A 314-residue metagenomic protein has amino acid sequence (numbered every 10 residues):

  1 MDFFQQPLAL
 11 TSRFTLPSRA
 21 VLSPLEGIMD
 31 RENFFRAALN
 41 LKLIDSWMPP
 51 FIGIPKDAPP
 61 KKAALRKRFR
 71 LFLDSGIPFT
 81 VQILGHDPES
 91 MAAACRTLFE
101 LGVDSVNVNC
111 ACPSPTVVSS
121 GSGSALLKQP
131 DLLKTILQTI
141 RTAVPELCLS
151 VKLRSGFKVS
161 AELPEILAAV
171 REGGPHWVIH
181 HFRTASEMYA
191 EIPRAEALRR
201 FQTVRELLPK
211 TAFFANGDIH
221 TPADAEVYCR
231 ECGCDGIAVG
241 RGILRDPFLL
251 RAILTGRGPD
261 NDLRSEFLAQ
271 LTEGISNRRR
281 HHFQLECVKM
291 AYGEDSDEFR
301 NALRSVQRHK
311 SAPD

Functional and structural regions predicted by a protein language model:
M1-V21, E26, S160-I166, E172-W177 (+2 more regions): Alpha/beta catalytic cores of nucleotide-metabolism and tRNA/nucleoside-modifying enzymes
D2-T11, L25-T97: Glycine-rich, positively charged N-terminal anion/phosphate-binding segment
L16-R19, P55-P78, C112, S119-S120 (+2 more regions): N-terminal small/glycine-rich loop or linker at the start of catalytic domains across soluble metabolic enzymes
A20-S23, W47-P49, F79-I83, V106 (+4 more regions): Hydrophobic faces of well-ordered beta-strands that scaffold small-molecule active sites in alpha/beta enzyme cores
L25-G27, I52-I54, L84-H86, A111-P113 (+4 more regions): Active-site beta-loop-alpha junctions enriched in small/polar residues
F35, L39, A92-V106, C110-S120 (+1 more regions): Alpha/beta enzyme core
P50-I54, V106-P115, W177, F182-S186 (+1 more regions): Glycine-rich phosphate-binding active-site loops on the catalytic face of alpha/beta enzymes
G121-L127, E187, L254: Short glycine-enriched, charge-decorated loop/helix-capping segments at active-site entrances that position
